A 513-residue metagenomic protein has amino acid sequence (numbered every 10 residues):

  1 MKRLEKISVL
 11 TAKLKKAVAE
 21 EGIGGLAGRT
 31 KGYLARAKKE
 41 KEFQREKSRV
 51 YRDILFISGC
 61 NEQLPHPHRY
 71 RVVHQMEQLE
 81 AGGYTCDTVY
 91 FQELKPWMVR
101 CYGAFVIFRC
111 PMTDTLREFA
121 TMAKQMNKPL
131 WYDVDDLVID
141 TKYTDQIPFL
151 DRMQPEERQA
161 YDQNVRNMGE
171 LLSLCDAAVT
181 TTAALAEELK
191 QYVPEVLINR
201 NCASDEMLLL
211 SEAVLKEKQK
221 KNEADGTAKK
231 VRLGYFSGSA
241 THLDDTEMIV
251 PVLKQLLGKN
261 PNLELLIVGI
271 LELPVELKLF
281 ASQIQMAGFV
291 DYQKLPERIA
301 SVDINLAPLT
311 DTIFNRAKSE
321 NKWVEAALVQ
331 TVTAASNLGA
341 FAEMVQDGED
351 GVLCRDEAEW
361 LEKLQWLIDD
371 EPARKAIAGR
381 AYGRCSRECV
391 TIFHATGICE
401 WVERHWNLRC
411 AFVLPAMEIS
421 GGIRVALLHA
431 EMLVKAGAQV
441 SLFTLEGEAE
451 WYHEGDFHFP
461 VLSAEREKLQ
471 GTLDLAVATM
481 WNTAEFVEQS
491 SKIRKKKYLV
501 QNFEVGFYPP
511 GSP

Functional and structural regions predicted by a protein language model:
A12-F105, P111, N407-T472: N-terminal pre-catalytic "stem/leader" segment of glycosyltransferase-like enzymes
N61-G82, N201-S301, V425, A436: Conserved catalytic-core segment of nucleotide-activated headgroup transferases in glycan assembly
Y90, T121-Q125, P155-A177, E465-T472 (+1 more regions): Membrane-proximal helix-turn-helix segments that form the acceptor-binding/catalytic region of lipid-linked
K124-P155, L475-V477, S490-F507: Active-site proximal beta-strand in glycosyltransferases
D140, D244-E247, D291-R298, D303-L328 (+1 more regions): Nucleotide-sugar-dependent
S173-K220: Donor nucleotide-sugar binding/catalytic pocket of nucleotide-sugar-dependent glycosyltransferases
K216, P372-E403: A charged, aromatic-enriched C-terminal amphipathic alpha-helix characteristic of glycosyltransferases across folds
D347-A358, W366-P372: Conserved acidic donor-binding segment of nucleotide-sugar-dependent glycosyltransferases
